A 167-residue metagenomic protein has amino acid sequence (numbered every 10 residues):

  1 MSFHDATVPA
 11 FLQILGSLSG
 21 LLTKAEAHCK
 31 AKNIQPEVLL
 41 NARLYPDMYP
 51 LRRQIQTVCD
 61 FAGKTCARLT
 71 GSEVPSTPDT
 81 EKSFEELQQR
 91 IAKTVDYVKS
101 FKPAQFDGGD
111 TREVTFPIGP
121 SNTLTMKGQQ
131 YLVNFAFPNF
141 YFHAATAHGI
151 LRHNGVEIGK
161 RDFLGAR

Functional and structural regions predicted by a protein language model:
S2-Q13, Q35-V58, P78-L87, T123-N139 (+1 more regions): Alpha-helical scaffold segments that form or flank carboxylate-/histidine-based iron centers
L15, S19-E26, G63-C66, A92-K99 (+1 more regions): Structural signal for well-ordered, non-membrane alpha-helices
L21-Y49, T65-D79: Helix-loop segments that flank and shape redox-cofactor active sites
A25-C29, F101, N154: Solvent-exposed amphipathic alpha-helical surface segments
C29, P36, Q105, I158-K160: Residue-level detector of short coil/turn "hinge" positions at structural boundaries
D47-V74, T94-K102: Conserved alpha-helical segments that form or flank metal/cofactor-binding pockets of metalloenzymes
D79-G119, T123-L151: Acidic/histidine-rich alpha-helical segments that form the ligand environment of transition-metal centers
R152-R167: C-terminal end-helix/capping segment
